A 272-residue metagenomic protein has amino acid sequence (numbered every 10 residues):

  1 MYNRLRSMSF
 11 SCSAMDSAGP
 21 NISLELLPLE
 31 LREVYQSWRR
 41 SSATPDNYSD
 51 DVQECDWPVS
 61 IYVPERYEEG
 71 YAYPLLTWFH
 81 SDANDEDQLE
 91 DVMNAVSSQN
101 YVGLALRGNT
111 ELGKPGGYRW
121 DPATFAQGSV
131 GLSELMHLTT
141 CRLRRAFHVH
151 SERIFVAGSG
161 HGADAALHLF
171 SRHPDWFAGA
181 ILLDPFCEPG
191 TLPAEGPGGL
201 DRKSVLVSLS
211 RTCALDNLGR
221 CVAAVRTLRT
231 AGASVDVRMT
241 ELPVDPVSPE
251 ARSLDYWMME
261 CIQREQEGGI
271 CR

Functional and structural regions predicted by a protein language model:
M1-Y73, Y101, A223-V235, Y256 (+1 more regions): A domain-start/cap signature at the N-terminus of enzymes
W38, D51, C55-Y67, P74-H148: Serine-hydrolase catalytic machinery in alpha/beta-hydrolase-like enzymes
V59, G103, H150, I154 (+2 more regions): Hydrophobic anchor at the start of a short beta-strand that flanks the dinucleotide cofactor-binding loop
Y73-P74, Q99-V102, S151-R153, D175-G179 (+1 more regions): Loop/turn elements at helix/coil->beta-strand transitions in domains of secreted/extracellular proteins
D87-L89, P115, A166, T191-L192 (+1 more regions): Short glycine-/acidic-enriched loop or helix-start segments at secondary-structure transitions that form or flank
E152-L200: Primarily recognizes the serine-hydrolase "nucleophile elbow" in alpha/beta-hydrolase and SGNH/GDSL folds
G179, D184-Q263: The feature captures the conserved acid-bearing segment of alpha/beta-hydrolase catalytic domains
